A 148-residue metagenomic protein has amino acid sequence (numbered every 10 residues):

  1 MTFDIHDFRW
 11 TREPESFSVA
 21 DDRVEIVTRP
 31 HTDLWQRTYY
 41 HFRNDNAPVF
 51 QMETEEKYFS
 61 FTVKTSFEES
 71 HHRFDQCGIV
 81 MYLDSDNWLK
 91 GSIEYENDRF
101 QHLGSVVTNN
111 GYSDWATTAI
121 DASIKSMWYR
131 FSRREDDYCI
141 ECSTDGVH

Functional and structural regions predicted by a protein language model:
M1-H148: Extracellular glycan-recognition regions
